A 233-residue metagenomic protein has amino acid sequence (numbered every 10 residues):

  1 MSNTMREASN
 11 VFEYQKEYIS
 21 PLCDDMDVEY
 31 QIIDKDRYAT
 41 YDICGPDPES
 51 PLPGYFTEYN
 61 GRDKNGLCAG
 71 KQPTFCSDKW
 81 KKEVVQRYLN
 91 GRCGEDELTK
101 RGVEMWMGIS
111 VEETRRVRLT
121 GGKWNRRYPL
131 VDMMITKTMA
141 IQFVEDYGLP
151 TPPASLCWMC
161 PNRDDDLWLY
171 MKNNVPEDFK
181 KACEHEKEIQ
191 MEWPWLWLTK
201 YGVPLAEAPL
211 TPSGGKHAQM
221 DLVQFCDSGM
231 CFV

Functional and structural regions predicted by a protein language model:
M1-V233: Nucleotide-activated chemistry modules centered on ATP-dependent adenylation/adenylyltransferase
